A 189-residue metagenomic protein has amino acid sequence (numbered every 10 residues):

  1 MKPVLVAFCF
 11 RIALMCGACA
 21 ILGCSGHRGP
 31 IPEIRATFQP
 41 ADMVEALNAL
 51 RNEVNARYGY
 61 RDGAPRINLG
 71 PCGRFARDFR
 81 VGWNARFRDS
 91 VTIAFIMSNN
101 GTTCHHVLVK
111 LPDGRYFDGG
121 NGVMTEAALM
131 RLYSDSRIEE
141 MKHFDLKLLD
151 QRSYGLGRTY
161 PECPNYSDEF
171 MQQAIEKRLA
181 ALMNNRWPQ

Functional and structural regions predicted by a protein language model:
M1-A13: Bacterial N-terminal signal peptides that target proteins for export
L22-G23: C-terminal motif of bacterial Sec signal peptides marking the signal peptidase cleavage site
R28-Q189: A structural boundary/capping signal
